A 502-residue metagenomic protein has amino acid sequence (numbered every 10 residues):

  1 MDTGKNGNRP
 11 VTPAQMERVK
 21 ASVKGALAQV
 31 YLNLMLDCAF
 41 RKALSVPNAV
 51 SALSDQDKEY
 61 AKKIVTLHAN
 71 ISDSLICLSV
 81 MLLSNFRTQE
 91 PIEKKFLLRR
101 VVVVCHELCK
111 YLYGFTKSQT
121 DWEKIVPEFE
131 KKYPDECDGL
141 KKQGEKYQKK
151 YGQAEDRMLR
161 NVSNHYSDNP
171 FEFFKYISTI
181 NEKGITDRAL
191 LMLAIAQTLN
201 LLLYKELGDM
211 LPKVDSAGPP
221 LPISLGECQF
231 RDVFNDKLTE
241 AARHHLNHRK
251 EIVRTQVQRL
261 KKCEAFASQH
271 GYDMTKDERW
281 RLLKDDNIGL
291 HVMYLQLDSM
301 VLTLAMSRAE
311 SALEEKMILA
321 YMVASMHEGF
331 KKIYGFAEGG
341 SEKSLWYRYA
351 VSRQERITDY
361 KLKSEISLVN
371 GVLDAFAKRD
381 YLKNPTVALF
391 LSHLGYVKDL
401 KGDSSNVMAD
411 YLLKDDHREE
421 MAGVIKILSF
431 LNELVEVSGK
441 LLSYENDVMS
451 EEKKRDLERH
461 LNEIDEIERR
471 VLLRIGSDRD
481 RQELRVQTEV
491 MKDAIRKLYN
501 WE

Functional and structural regions predicted by a protein language model:
M1-E155, P170-L368, V372, F376 (+2 more regions): Amphipathic alpha-helical interface segments
A154-S167: K/E-rich alpha-helical interaction surfaces of small helical-bundle regulatory domains
